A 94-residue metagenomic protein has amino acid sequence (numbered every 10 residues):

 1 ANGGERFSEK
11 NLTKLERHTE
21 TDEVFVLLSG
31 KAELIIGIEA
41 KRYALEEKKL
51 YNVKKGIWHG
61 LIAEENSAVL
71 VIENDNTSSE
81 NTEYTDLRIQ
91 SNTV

Functional and structural regions predicted by a protein language model:
A1-T19: Conserved short histidine dyad/triad with adjacent acidic residue
E5-F7, G30-I35, L50-Y51: Short beta-strand segments in beta-sandwich/barrel cores
R17-L34: Short, conserved beta-strand element in jelly-roll/cupin
T21-V24, K48, N66-S67: Short, surface-exposed beta-edge/turn micro-motifs
V24, R42, G60: Short, surface-exposed charged micro-motifs
L34-I35, V53, H59-E64, V71: Short beta-strand His + acidic residue motifs that chelate non-heme Fe in jelly-roll/DSBH and cupin folds
I38-K55: Short acidic-glycine-tyrosine-enriched beta hairpin
I62-V94: Double-stranded beta-helix
